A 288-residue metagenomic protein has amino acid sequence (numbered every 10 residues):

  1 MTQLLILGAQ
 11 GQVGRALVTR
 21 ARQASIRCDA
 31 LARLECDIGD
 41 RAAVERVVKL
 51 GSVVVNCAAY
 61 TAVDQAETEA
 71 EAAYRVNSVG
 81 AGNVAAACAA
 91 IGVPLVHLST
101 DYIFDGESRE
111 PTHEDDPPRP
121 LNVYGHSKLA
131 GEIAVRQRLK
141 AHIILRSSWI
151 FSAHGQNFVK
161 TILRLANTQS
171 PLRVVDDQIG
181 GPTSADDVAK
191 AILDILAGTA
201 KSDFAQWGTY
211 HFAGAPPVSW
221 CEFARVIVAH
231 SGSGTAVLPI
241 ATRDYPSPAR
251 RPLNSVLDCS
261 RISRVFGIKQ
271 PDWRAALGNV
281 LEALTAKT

Functional and structural regions predicted by a protein language model:
T2-R20: N-terminal Rossmann NAD(P)H-binding glycine-rich loop of SDR-like oxidoreductase domains
L7, L31, C57-A58, L95-T100 (+2 more regions): SDR active-site strand-loop-helix element
A30, I38-S78, A87: NAD(P)H-binding glycine-rich loop region in Rossmannoid oxidoreductase-like domains and their noncatalytic homologs
T68, R75, V79-N83, A90 (+2 more regions): Catalytic helix-loop patch of NAD(P)-dependent Rossmann-fold dehydrogenases
I133-G180, D186-D187, A191-D194: NAD(P)-dependent short-chain dehydrogenase/reductase
A191, G198-P248: Mid/C-terminal beta-alpha module of Rossmann-like enzyme folds, strongest in SDR-family dehydrogenases/epimerases
T209, S219-C221, R225, I240-V280 (+1 more regions): Conserved C-terminal active-site "lid" loop/helix of NAD(P)H-dependent oxidoreductases that clamps the redox cofactor
